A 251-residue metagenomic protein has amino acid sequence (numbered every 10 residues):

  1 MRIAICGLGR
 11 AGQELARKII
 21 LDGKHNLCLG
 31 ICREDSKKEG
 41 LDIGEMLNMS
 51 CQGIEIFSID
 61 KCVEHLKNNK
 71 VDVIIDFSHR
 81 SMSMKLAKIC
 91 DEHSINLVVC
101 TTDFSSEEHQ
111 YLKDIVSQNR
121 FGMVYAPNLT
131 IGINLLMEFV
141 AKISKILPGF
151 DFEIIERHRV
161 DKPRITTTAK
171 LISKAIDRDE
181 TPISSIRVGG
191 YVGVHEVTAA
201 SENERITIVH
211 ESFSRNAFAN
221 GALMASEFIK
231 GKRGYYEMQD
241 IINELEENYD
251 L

Functional and structural regions predicted by a protein language model:
M1-A4: Extreme N-terminal starter segment of soluble prokaryotic enzymes
C6, F77-S78, C100, A126: Structural motif
C6, R10-H65, L147-L251: C-terminal substrate-binding/catalytic lobe of Rossmann-fold NAD(P)-dependent oxidoreductases
A11-L15, M82-K85, E108-H109, I133-L136: Short glycine/serine/threonine-rich phosphate/pyrophosphate-binding segments that cradle anionic phosphate groups
E64-V73, F77, S81-V99: Rossmann-fold NAD(P) dinucleotide-binding segment
S81, K88, T101-Y125, K142: Rossmann-fold NAD(P)-binding glycine/threonine-rich loop
T102-F104, N128-T130, R157-V160: Short, ordered loop/turn segments at secondary-structure junctions
N134-L147: Rossmann-like NAD(P)H-binding beta-loop-alpha module
